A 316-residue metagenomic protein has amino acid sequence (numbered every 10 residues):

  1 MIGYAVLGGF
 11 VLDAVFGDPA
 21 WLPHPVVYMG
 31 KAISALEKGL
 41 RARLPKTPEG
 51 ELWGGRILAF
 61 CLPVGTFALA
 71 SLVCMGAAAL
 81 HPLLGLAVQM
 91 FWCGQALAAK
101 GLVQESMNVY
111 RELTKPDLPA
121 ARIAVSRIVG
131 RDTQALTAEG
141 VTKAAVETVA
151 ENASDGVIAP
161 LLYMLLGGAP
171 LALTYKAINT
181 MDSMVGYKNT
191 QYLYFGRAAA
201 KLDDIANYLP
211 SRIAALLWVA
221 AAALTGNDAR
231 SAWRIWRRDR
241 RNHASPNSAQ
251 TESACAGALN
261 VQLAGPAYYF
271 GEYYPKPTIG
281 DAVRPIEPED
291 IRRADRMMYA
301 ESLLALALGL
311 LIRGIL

Functional and structural regions predicted by a protein language model:
M1-T174, I178, G186-L316: Hydrophobic alpha-helical transmembrane segments
S183: Glycine-rich phosphate/dinucleotide-binding loop and adjoining beta-alpha-beta core of small-molecule
